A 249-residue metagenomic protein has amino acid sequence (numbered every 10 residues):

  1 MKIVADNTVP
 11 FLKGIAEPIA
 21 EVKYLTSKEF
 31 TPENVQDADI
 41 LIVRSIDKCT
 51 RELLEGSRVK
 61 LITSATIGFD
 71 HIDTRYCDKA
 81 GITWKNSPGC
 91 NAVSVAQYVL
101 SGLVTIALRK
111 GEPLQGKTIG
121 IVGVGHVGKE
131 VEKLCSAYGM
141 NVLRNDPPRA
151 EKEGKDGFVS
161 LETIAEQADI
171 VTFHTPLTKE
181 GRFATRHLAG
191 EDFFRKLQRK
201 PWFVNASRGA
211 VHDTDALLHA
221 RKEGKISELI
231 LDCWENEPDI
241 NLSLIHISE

Functional and structural regions predicted by a protein language model:
M1-A38, N141-L143: N-terminal glycine-/charge-rich "phosphate-binding" loop or analogous flexible N-terminal tail
I19-A20, D37-D39, V59, G139 (+2 more regions): Short, well-ordered alpha-helix to beta-strand connector turns
D39-E112: Phosphate/diphosphate ligand-binding glycine-rich loop within oxidoreductases
K48-L53, R149-S243: Rossmann-like adenosine-cofactor binding region
G56-L61, A80-I82, M140, R199-P201 (+1 more regions): A short helix->loop->beta-strand "cap" motif at the edges of active sites that frequently abuts
G102-A137, L161: Glycine-rich NAD(P)-binding loop of Rossmann-like domains
A137-G154: NAD(P)-binding Rossmann-fold cofactor-contacting core
I245-E249: Conserved small/polar residues in nucleotide/adenosyl-binding loops
